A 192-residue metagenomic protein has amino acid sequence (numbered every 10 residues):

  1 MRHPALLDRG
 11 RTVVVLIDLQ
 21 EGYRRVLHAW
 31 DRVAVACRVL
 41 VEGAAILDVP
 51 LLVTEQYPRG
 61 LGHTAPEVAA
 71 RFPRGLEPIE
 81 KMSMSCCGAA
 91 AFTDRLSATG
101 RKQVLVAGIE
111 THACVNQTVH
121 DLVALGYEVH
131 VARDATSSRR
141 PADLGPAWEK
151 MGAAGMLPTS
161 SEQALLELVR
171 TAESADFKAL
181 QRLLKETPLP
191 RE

Functional and structural regions predicted by a protein language model:
R2-V13, I46-L47, R59-E192: Active-site-adjacent betaalpha module
R9-T12, V26-L52: A short alpha/beta connector and helix-capping loop motif
V15-I17: Short hydrophobic beta-strand that contains or immediately precedes a catalytic carboxylate
Q20-V26: Short acidic, Gly/Ser-rich segments with clustered Asp/Glu that frequently serve as metal-coordination loops in enzyme
E55-Q56: Glycine-rich N-terminal segment of FAD-binding domains in flavoprotein oxidoreductases, spanning the beta-loop-helix
